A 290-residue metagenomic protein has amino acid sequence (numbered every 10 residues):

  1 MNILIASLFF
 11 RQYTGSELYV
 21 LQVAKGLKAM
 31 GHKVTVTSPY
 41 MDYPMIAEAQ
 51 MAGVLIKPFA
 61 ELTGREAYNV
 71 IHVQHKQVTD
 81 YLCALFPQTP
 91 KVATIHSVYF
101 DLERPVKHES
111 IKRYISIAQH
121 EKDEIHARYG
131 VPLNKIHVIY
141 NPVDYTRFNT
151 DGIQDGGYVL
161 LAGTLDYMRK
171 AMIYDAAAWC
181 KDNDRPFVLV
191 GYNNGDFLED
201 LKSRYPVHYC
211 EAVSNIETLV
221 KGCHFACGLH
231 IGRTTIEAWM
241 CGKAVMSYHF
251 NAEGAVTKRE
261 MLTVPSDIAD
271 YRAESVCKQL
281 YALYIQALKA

Functional and structural regions predicted by a protein language model:
I5-A60, N193-D200: N-terminal strand-loop element at the rim of the active site of nucleotide-sugar-dependent glycosyltransferases
K57-L62, Y192-G195, P206-V220, G232: Conserved active-site histidine-acidic residue motif and adjacent donor-binding/catalytic loop of glycosyltransferases
R65, L85-F86, V92-T94, D101-I117: A conserved, positively charged/aromatic
V70, K221-I231, K243-A244: Acidic donor-binding loop of glycosyltransferase active sites
V73-V78, I95, I231: Short His-centered aromatic/hydrophobic patch
H120, P142: Carbohydrate-associated surface elements
G157-D200: Conserved catalytic-core segment of nucleotide-activated headgroup transferases in glycan assembly
V256-A290: A charged, aromatic-enriched C-terminal amphipathic alpha-helix characteristic of glycosyltransferases across folds
